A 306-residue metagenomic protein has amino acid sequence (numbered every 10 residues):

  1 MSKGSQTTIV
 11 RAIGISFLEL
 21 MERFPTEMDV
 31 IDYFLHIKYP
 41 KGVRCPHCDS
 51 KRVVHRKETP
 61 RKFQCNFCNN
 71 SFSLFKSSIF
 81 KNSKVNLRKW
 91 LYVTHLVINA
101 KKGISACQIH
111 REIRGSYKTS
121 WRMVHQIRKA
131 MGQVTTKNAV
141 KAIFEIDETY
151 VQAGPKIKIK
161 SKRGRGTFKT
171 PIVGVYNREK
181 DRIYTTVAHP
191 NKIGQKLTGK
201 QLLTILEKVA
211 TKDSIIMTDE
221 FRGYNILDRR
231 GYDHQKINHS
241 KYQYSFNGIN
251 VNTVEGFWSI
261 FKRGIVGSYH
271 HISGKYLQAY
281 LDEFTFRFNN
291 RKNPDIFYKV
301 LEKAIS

Functional and structural regions predicted by a protein language model:
M1-S306: Residue-level recognition of single "structural anchor" positions that define or cap local secondary structure
